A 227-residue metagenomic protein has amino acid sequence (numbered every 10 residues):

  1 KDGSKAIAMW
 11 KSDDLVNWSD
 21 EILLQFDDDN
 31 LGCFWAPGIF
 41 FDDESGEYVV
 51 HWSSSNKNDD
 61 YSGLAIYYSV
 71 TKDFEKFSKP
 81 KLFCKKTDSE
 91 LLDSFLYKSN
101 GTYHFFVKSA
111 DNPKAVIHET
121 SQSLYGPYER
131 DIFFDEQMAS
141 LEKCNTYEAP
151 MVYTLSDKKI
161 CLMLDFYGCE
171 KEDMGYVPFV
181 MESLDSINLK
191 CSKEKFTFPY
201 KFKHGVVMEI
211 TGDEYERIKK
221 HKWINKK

Functional and structural regions predicted by a protein language model:
K1-K227: Carbohydrate-active catalytic/glycan-binding domains of CAZyme proteins, especially the secreted or lumenal ectodomains
